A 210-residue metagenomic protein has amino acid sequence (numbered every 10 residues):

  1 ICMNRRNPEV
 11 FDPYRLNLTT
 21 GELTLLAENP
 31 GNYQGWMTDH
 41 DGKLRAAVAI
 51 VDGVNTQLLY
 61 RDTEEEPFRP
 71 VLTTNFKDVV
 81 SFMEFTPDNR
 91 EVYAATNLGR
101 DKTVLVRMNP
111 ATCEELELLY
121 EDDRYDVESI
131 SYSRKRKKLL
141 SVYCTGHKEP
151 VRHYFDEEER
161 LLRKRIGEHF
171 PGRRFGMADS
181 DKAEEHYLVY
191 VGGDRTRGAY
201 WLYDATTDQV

Functional and structural regions predicted by a protein language model:
I1-V210: Peripheral, non-catalytic segments that deliver or gate enzyme domains
